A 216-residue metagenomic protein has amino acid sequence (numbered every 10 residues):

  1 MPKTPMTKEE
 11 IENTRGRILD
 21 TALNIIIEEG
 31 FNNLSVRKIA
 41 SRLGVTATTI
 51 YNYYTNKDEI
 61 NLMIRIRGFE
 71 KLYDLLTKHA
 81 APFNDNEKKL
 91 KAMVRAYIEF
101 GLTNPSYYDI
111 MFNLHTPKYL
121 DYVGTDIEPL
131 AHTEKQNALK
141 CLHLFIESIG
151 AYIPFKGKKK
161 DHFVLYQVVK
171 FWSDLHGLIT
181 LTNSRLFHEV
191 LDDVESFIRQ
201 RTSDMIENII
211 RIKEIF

Functional and structural regions predicted by a protein language model:
M1-N13, F83, K213-F216: N-terminal intrinsically disordered/low-complexity leader segments
I11-A22, I39, I64-L72, L76: Generic hydrophobic, amphipathic alpha-helix propensity
R17, I25-E59, M63: Helix-turn-helix
R67-A92, D126, C141, F145-A151: Amphipathic alpha-helical linker/stalk segments
T77-Y107, K158, V164-F171: Hydrophobic alpha-helical connector segments
K91-D121, L142-I146, W172-G177: Helical hydrophobic small-molecule/effector-binding pocket
Y107, E147, A151, V168-V190 (+1 more regions): Amphipathic C-terminal alpha-helical segment
K118-F155, L165-V169, S196-I210: Amphipathic alpha-helical packing segments from all-alpha helical-bundle domains
